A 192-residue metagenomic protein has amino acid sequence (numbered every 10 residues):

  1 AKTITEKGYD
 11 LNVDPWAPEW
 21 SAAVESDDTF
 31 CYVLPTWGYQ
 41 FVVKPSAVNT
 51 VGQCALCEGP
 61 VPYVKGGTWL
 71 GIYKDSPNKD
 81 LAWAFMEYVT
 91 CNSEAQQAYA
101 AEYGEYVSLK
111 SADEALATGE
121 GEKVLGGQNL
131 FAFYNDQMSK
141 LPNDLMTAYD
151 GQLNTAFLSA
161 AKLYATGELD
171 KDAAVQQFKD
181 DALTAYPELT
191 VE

Functional and structural regions predicted by a protein language model:
A1, G59-P62: Short Gly/Pro-enriched turn/cap motifs at secondary-structure boundaries
A1-P45, D80: Extracytoplasmic ligand-binding clamshell segments of periplasmic binding protein
A1-T5, S21, E25-S26, V33 (+7 more regions): Non-transmembrane alpha-helical segments in soluble domains of secreted/periplasmic/extracellular proteins
E6-G8, N135-E192: Conserved C-terminal helix/tail region of periplasmic/extracytoplasmic solute-binding proteins
S21, Q40, Y63-V64, T68-Y149: Mature extracytoplasmic/periplasmic domains
F30-P35, A55-C57, G71-I72: Structural recognition of the beta-strand scaffold that forms the well-ordered cores of secreted hydrolase catalytic
V42-E58: Ligand-binding "clamshell"
V61-K65, N154-T155: Short, flexible turn/loop "capping" segments at secondary-structure junctions
